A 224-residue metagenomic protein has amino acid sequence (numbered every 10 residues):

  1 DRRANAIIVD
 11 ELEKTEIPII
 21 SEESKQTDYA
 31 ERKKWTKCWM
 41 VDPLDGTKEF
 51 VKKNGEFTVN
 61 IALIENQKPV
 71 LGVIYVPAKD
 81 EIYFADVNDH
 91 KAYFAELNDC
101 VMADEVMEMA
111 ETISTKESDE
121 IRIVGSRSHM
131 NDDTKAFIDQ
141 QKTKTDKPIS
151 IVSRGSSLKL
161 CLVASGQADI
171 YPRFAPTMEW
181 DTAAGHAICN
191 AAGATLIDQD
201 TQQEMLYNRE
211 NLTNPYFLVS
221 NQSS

Functional and structural regions predicted by a protein language model:
D1, L12, I19, T47 (+5 more regions): Residue-level signal for inorganic ion chemistry
D1-L44, E65, C100-M102, D132 (+3 more regions): N-terminal subdomain of lithium-sensitive/metallo-dependent phosphomonoesterases centered on the IMPase/IPPase/PAP
I19, A92, I113, M205-Y207: Short clusters of hydrophobic/aromatic residues that line enzyme substrate/ligand-binding pockets
S24, S128-H129, P176: Short, surface-exposed acidic/glycine-rich loop or hinge patches that mediate macromolecular interfaces
R32-Y93, C100-V101: DPxDG-like acidic metal-binding loop motif
A110-T134, Q140, T145-S153: Short loop->beta-strand "edge-of-pocket" segments that line small-molecule binding or catalytic clefts across diverse
A136-D146, V152, L158-S224: Oxyanion/phosphate-interacting regions
